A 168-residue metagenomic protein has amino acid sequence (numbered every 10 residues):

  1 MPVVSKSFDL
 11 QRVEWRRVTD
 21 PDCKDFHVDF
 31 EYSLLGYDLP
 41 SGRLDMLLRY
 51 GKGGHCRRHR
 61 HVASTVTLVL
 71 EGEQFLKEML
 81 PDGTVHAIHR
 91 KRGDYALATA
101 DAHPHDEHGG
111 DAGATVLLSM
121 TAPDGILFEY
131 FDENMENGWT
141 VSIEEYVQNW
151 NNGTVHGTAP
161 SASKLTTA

Functional and structural regions predicted by a protein language model:
M1-G42, H86-I88, F131-W139, I143-A168: A short, N-terminal "cap"/entry segment at the start of jelly-roll beta-barrel domains of the cupin/DSBH fold
S33, M46, V116-L117: Hydrophobic residues positioned within well-ordered beta-strands of beta-sheet architectures
L34-S41, K52-S64: Active-site region of the double-stranded beta-helix
L39, L80-H103: Short acidic-glycine-tyrosine-enriched beta hairpin
L48, R58-R60, S64-V69, A87-I88 (+1 more regions): His/acidic/aromatic-lined binding-pocket segments of jelly-roll/cupin-type domains and related regulatory beta-sandwich
R49-G54, E78, T99-P104: Short acidic (Asp/Glu) patches
G51-G53, H61-P81: Glycine- and acidic-residue-biased ligand/ion/polar-headgroup-sensing regions
H89-R92, A100-E129: Ligand-binding loop in jelly-roll beta-barrel domains
